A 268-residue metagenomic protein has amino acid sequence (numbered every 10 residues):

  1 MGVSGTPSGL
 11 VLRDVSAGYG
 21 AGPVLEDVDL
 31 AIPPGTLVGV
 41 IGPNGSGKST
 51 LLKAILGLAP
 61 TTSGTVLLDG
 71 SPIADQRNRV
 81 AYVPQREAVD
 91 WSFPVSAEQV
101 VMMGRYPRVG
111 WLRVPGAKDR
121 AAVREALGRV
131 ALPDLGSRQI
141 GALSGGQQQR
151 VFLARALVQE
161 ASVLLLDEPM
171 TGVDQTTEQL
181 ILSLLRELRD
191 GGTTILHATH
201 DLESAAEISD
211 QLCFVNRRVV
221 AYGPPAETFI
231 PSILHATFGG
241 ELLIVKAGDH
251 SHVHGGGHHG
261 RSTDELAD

Functional and structural regions predicted by a protein language model:
L56: Helix-to-loop junction immediately C-terminal to a conserved catalytic motif
G64-Q76: Conserved ABC transporter NBD signature motif
M102, A117-L135: Conserved ABC ATPase "signature" region
Q139-L143, Q147: Conserved ABC ATPase signature
L164-E168: Catalytic Walker B motif of ABC-type/P-loop ATPase nucleotide-binding domains
Q175-T177: Helix N-cap at the start of a conserved alpha-helix in ABC-type nucleotide-binding domains
I230-D268: ABC ATPase nucleotide-binding domains
